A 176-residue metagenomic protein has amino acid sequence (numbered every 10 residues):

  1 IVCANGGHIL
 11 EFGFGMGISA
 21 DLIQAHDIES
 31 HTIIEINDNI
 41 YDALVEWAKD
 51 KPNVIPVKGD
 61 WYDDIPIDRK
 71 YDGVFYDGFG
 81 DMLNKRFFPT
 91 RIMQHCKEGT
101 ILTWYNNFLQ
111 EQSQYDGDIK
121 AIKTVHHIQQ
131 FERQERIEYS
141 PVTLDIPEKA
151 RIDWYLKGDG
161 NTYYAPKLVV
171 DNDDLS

Functional and structural regions predicted by a protein language model:
I1-N5, A25, T162: Rossmann-like AdoMet
N5-G17: Conserved class I S-adenosyl-L-methionine
M16-I28: Conserved SAM-binding loop of SAM-dependent methyltransferases across substrates and taxa, primarily the Class I
S30-E35: Conserved SAM-binding motif I beta-strand of class I
I36-D68, D81: S-adenosyl-L-methionine
I40, M82-L175: C-terminal substrate-binding/active-site "lid" region of AdoMet-derived donor-dependent transferases
Y71-R86: A short SAM/SAH-binding and catalytic strip from SAM-dependent methyltransferases
